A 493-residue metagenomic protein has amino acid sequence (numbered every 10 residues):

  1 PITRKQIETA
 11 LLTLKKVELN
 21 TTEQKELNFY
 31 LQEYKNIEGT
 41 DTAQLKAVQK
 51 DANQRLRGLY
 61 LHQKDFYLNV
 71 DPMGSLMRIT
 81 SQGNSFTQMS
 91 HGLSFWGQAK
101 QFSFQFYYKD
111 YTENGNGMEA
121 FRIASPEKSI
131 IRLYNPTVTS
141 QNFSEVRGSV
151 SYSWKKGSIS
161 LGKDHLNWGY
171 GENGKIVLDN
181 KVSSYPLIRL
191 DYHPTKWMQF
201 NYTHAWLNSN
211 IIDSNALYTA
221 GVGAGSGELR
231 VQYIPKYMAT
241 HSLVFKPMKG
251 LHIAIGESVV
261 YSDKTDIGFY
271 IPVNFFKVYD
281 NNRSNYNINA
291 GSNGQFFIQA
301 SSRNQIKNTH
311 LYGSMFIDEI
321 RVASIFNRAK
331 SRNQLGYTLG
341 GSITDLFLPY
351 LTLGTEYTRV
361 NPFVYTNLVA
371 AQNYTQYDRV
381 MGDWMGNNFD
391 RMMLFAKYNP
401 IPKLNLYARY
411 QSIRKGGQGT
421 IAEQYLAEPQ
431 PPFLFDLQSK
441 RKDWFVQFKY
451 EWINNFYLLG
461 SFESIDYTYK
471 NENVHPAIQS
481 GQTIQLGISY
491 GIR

Functional and structural regions predicted by a protein language model:
T3-K5, A10-H252, E257-V259, D263 (+4 more regions): Outer-membrane beta-barrel channel domains
F143, K246-R493: Exposed, low-structure sequence patches enriched in small/polar residues
